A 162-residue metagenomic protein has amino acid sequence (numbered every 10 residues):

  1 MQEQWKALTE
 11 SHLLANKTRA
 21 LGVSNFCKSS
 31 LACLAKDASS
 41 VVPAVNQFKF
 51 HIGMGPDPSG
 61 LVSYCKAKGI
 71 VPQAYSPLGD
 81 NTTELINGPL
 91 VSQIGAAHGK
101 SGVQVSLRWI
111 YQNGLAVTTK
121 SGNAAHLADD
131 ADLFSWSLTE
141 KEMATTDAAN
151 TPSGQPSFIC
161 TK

Functional and structural regions predicted by a protein language model:
M1-K162: Beta/alpha (TIM)-barrel catalytic core signal, keyed to glycine-rich beta->alpha loops juxtaposed to Asp/Glu that bind
